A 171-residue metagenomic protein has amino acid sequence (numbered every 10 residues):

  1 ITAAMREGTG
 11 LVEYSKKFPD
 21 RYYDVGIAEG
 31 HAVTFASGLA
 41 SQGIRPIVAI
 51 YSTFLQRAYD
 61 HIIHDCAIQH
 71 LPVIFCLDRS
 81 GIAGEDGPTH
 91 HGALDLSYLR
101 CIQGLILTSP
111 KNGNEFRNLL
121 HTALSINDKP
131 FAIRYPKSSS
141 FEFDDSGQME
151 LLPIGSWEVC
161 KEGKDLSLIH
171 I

Functional and structural regions predicted by a protein language model:
I1-F131, S139: Thiamine diphosphate
A123-L124, W157-K161: Short boundary motifs at domain starts and secondary-structure transition points
S139-E158: Aromatic-enriched
K164: RNase H-like, metal-dependent nuclease domains and their acidic two-metal-ion catalytic environment used
H170-I171: Conserved small/polar residues in nucleotide/adenosyl-binding loops
